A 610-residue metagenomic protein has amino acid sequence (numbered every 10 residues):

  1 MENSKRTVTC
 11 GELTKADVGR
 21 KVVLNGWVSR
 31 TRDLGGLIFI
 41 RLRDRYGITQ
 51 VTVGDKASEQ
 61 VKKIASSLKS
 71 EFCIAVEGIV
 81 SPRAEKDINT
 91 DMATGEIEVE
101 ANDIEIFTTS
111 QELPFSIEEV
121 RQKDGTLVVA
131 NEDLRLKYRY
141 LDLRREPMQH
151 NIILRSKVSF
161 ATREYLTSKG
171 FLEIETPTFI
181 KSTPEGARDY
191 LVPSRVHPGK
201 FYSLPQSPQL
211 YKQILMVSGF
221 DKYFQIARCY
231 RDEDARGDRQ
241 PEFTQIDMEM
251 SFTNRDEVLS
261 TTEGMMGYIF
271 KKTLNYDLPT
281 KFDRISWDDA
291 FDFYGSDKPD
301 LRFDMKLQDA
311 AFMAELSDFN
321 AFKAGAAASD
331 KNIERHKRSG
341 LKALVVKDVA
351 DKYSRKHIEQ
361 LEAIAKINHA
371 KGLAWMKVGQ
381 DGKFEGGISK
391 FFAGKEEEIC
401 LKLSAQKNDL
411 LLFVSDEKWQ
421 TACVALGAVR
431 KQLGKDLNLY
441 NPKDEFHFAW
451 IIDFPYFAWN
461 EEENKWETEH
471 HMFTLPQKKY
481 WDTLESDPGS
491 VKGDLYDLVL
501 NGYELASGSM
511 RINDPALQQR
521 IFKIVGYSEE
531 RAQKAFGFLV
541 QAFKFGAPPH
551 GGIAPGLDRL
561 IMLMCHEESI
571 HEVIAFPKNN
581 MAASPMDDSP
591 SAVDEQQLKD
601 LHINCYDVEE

Functional and structural regions predicted by a protein language model:
M1-E610: Class II aminoacyl-tRNA synthetase catalytic cores and aaRS-like
